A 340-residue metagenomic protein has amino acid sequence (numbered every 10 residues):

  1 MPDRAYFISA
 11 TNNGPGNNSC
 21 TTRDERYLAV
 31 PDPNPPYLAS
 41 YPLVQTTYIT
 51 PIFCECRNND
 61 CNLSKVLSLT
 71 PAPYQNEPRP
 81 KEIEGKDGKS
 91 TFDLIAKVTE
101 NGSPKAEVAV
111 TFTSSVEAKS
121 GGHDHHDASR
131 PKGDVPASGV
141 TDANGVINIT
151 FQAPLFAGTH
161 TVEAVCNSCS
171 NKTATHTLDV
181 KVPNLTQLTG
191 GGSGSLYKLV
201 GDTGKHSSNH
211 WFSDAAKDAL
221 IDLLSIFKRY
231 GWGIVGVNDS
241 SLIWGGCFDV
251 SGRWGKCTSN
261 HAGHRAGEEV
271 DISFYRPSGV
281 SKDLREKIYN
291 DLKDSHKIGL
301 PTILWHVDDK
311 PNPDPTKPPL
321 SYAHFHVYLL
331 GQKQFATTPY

Functional and structural regions predicted by a protein language model:
M1, P35-Y37, T141-I149: Glycine-centered loop-to-beta-strand initiation motif
P2-N13, A157-C169: Short, aromatic- and glycine-rich surface loops/edge beta-strands on solvent-exposed regions
N18-P31, S170-V180: Edge beta-strands of extracellular beta-sandwich domains
D24-N59: Extracellular beta-sheet/turn segments enriched in Thr/Pro/Gly and aliphatic residues
I52-E107, E117-K132, L155-T159, V165-K198: Short S/T/G/P-enriched beta-strand
C61-L67, G133, T150, L155-F156 (+2 more regions): Extended, low-complexity, intrinsically disordered C-terminal regulatory tails of eukaryotic serine/threonine kinases
G121, D127, P131-G133, S170-K172 (+3 more regions): Catalytic cores and adjacent binding grooves of peptidoglycan-active enzymes
T177-D239: Active-site acidic/histidine clusters and adjacent loop/turn architecture that either coordinate catalytic ions
